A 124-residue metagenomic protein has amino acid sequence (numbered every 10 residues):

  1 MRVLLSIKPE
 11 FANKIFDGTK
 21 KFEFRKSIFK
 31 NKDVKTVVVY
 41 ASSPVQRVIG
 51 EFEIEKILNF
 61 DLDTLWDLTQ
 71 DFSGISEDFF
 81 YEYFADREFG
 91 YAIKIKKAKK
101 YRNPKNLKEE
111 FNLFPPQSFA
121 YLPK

Functional and structural regions predicted by a protein language model:
M1-K124: Structured alpha/beta reader/binder surfaces that contact nucleic acids or chromatin modification marks
